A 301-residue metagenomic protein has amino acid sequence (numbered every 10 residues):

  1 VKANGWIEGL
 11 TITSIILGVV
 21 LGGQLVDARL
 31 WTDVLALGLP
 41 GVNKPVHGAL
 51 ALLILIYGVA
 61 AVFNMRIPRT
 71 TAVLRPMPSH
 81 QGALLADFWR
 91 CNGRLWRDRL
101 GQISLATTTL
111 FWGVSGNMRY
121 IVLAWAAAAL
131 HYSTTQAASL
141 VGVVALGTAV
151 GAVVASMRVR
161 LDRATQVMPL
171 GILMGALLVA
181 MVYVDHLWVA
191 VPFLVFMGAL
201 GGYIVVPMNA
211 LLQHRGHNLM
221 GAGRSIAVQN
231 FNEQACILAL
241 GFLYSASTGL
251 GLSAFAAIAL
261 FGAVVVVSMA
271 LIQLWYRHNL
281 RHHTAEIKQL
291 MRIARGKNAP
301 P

Functional and structural regions predicted by a protein language model:
V1-D27, I103, F111-Y120, V144 (+2 more regions): Substrate-agnostic recognition of the 12-TM MFS/MFS-like secondary transporter fold
G5, T134-G142, A227, I258: Small-residue hotspots at the loop-to-helix junctions and early N-terminal turns of transmembrane alpha-helices
T13, V20, V26, W31-L50 (+4 more regions): A single, central transmembrane helix in multi-pass transporters
V26, V150-A164, T248-G249: Helix-to-loop junctions at the C-terminal end of transmembrane segments in multipass secondary transporters
P45-V46, L50-H80, L161, Q273-E286: Helix-loop junctions on the cytosolic side of multi-pass membrane transporters, especially the intracellular loop
G58, T109, L146, V179-A180 (+3 more regions): Hydrophobic residues within the alpha-helical transmembrane core of Major Facilitator Superfamily
F63-N64, A180-M181, M197, I272: MFS-fold secondary transporters
I172-H186: C-terminal ends and interior cores of transmembrane alpha-helices in multi-pass membrane transporters/permeases
